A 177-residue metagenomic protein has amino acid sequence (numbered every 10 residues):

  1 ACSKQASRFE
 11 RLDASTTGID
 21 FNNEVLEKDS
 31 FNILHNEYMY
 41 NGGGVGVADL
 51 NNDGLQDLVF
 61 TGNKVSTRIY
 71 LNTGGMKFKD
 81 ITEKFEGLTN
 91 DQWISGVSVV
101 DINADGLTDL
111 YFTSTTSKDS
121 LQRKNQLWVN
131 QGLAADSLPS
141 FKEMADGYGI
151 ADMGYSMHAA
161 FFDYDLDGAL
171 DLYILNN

Functional and structural regions predicted by a protein language model:
S3-Y40, L71-Q92, W128-G154: Blade-edge motifs of beta-propeller repeat domains
F9, V45, T67-I69, L110 (+1 more regions): Hydrophobic beta-strand positions in blades of beta-propellers and related beta-sheet-rich domains
S30-Q56: N-terminal, post-signal-peptide region of Sec/Tat-exported proteins
G42-N52, L71, I94-L107, V129 (+2 more regions): Beta-propeller blade termini
G44, G54-L71, I81, Q92-I94: N-terminal cofactor/phosphate-binding cores enriched in small/glycine residues, especially glycine-rich loops such as
L55-G62, L110-S114, L172-N176: Hydrophobic beta-strand segments that make up the repeating blades of beta-propeller and related beta-repeat
K64-V65, K118-R123: Short, solvent-exposed loop/turn segments at conserved positions within beta-propeller repeat blades
Q122-R123, A135, M153-Y155, L166 (+1 more regions): Surface loops at the rim/top face of extracytoplasmic beta-rich domains
